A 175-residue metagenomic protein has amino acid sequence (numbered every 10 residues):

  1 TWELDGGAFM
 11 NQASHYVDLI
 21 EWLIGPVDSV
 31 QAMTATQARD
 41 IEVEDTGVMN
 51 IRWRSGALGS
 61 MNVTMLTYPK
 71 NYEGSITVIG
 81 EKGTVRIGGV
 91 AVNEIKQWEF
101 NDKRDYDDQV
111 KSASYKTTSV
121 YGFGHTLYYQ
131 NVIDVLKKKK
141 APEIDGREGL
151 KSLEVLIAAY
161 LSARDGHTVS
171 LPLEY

Functional and structural regions predicted by a protein language model:
T1-I41, G166: Predominantly a Rossmann-like dinucleotide-binding segment in NAD(P)-dependent oxidoreductases
S14, R39, N62-K70: Glycine-rich phosphate/pyrophosphate-binding beta-alpha loops
Y16-V17, Y128-Q130, L156: A general structural signal for well-ordered alpha-helical segments in protein cores
D28-S29, Q37, V48, W53-L58 (+1 more regions): Glycine-rich, aromatic-lined ligand/substrate-binding cores of catalytic and carbohydrate-binding domains
V30-M33, N62, P172: Solvent-exposed beta-strand sheet faces enriched in polar/charged residues
E42-T46: A short, glycine/Asx- and small/polar-enriched loop/turn that sits immediately N-terminal to a beta-strand
V48, W53, S75-R147, V169 (+1 more regions): C-terminal glycine/acidic-rich active-site capping loop/insertion
V155-D165: Short arginine-rich
